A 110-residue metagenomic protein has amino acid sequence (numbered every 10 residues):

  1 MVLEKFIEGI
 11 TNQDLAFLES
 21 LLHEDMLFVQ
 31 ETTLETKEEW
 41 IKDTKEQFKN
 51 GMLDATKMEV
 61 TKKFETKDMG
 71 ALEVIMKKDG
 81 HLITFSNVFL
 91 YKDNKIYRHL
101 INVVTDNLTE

Functional and structural regions predicted by a protein language model:
M1-V2, A55: Short, conserved clusters of charged catalytic residues that mark active-site and nucleotide-handling motifs
E4-E8: Amphipathic alpha-helical repeat scaffolds
N12-V29: Short, well-ordered alpha-helical segments enriched in acidic and aromatic residues
V29, K42-E110: A beta-strand edge to alpha-helix "cap/lid" segment located at domain peripheries
E35: Conserved GNAT-fold acetyl-CoA-binding loop/helix
